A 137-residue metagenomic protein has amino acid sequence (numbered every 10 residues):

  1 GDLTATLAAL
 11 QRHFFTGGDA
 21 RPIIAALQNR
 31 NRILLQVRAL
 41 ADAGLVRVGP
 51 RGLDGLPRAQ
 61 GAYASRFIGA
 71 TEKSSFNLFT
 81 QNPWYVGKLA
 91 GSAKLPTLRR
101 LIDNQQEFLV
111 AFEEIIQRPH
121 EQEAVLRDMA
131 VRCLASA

Functional and structural regions predicted by a protein language model:
A5-A137: C-terminal alpha-helical interaction modules of replication/initiation AAA+ assemblies
